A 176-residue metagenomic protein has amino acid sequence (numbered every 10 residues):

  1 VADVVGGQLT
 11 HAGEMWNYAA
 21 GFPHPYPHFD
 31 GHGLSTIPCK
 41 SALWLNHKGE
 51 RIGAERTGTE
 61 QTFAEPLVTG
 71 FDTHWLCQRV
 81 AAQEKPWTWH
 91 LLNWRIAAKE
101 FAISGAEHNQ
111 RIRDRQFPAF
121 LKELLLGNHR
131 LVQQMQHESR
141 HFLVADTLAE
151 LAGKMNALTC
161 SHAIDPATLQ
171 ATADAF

Functional and structural regions predicted by a protein language model:
V5-A157: An anion/pyrophosphate-binding glycine-rich loop and adjacent beta-alpha core in soluble alpha-beta enzymes
L148-F176: Contiguous C-terminal substrate-recognition/catalytic subdomains in enzyme active sites
